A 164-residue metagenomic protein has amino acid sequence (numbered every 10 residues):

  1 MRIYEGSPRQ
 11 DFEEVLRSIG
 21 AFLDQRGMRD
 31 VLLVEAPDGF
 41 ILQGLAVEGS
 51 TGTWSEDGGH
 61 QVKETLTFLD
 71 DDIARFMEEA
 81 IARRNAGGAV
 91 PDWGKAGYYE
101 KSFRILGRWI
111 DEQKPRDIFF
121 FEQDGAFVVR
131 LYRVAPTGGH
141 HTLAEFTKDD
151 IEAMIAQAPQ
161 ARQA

Functional and structural regions predicted by a protein language model:
M1-D30, D70-Q113: Negatively charged, low-complexity tracts enriched in Asp/Glu with abundant Ser/Thr
M1-I3, I41-G87, F127-A164: Intrinsically disordered, low-complexity regulatory segments enriched in Ser/Thr/Pro and charged residues
R9, D38, D92, R116 (+3 more regions): Generic low-complexity segments that are intrinsically disordered, proline-rich and/or Lys/Arg-biased
L16-T51, F103-V134: Amphipathic, interaction-prone secondary-structure segments
